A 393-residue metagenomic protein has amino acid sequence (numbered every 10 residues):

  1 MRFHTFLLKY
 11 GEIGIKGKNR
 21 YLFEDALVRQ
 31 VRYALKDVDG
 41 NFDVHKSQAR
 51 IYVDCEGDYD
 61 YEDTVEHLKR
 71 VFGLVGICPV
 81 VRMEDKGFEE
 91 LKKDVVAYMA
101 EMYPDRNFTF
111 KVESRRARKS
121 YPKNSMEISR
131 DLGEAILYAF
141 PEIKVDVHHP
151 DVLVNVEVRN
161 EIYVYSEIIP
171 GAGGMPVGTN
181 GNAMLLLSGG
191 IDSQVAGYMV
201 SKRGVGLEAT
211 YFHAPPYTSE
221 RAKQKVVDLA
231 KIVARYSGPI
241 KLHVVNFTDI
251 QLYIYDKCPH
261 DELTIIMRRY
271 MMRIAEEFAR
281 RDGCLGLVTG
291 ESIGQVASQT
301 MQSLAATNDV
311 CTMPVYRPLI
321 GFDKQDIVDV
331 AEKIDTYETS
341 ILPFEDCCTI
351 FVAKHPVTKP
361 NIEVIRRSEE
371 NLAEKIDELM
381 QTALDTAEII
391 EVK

Functional and structural regions predicted by a protein language model:
M1-M184, Q194-I240, D249, R281 (+4 more regions): RNA-binding accessory domains that recognize and position tRNA/RNA substrates
A135-I136, G174-N180, Q251-L252, D256-D329 (+2 more regions): Active-site adenylate/phosphate-handling loop in enzymes that bind or generate adenylated species
L185, A209-Y211, V244, T289 (+1 more regions): Structural beta-sheet core signal
G190: Conserved G/P- and acidic residue-centered "switch" motifs that form tight phosphate/ATP-binding loops in soluble
A234-R235, P239-E262: S-adenosyl-L-methionine
Q295, P343-F351: Small/polar glycine-rich anion-binding or flexible loop at a beta-alpha turn
D335-P343: A short alpha-helix-loop-beta-strand transition element characteristic of N-terminal alpha/beta dinucleotide-binding
